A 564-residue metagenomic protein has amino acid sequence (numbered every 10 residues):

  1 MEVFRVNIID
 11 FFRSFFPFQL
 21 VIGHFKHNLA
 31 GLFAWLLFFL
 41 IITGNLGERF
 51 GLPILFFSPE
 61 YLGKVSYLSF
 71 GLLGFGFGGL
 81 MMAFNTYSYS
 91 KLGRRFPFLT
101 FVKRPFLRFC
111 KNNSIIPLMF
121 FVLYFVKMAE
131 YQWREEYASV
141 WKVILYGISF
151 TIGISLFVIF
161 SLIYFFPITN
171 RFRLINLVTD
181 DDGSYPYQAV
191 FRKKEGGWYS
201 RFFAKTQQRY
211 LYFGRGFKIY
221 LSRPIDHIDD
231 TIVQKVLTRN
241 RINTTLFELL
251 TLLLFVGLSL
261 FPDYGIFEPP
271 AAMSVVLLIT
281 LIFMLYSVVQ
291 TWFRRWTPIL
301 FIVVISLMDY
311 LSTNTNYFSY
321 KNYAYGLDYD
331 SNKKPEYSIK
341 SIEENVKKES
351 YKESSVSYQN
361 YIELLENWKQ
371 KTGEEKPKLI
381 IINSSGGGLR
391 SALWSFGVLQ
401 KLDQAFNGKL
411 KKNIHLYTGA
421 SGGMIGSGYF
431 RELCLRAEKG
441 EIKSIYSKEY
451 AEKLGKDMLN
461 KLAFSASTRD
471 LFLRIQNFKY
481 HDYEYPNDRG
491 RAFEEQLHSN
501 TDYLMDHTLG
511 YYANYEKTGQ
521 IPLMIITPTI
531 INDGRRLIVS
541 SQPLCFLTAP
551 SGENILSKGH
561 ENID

Functional and structural regions predicted by a protein language model:
M1-D564: Catalytic domains of lipid- and phosphate-ester/thioester hydrolases
